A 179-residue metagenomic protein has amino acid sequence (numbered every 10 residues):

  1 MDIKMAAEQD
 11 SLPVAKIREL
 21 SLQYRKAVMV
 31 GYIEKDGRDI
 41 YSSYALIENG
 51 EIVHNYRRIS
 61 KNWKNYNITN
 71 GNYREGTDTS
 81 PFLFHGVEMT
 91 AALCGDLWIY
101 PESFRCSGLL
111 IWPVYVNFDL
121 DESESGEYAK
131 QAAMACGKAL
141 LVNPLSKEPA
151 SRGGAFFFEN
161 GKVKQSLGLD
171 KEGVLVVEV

Functional and structural regions predicted by a protein language model:
M1-M5, F84-V87, L109-V116: Short, basic, glycine/proline-bearing loop/turn elements
M1-S11, I40: Metal-dependent catalytic neighborhoods of phosphoester/phosphodiester hydrolases
Q9-M29, W98-L175: CN hydrolase (nitrilase-like) catalytic-core segments centered on the catalytic cysteine and neighboring Lys/Glu
A27-G31, R58-N67, A139-V142: Short Pro/Gly-enriched beta-strand edge/turn motifs at strand-loop
V30-Y32, S42-L46, S80-F82, G153-F157 (+1 more regions): Short beta-strand scaffold segments in enzyme catalytic cores
Y32-I33, L93-C94, Y115: Short, well-ordered beta-to-alpha junction loops that form the rim of enzyme active sites and present histidine/acidic
K35-R38, K147-P149: Short loop/turn motifs at secondary-structure junctions and domain boundaries
D36-G108, E122-S125, L169: Active-site catalytic loop in hydrolytic enzyme cores
